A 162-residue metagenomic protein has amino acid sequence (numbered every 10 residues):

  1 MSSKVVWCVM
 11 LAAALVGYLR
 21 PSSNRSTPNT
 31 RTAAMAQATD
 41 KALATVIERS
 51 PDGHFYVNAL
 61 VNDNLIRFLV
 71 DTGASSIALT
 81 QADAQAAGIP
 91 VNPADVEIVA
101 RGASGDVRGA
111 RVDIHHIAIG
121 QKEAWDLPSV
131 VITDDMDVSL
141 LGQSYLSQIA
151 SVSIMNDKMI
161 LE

Functional and structural regions predicted by a protein language model:
M1-R67, T72-E162: Pepsin/retropepsin-fold aspartyl endopeptidases
